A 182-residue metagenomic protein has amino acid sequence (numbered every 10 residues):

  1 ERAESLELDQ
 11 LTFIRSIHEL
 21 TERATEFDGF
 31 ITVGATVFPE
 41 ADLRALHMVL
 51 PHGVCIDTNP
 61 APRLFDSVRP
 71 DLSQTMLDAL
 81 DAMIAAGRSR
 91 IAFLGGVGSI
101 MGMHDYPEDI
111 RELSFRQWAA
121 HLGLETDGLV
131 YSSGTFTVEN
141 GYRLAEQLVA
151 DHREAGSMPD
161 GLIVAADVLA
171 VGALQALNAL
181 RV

Functional and structural regions predicted by a protein language model:
E1-T12, S16-I31, E40-V182: Bacterial carbohydrate/catabolite-sensing allosteric modules
V37: PG/GG-rich flexible active-site loop of Rossmann-like NAD(P)H-dependent oxidoreductases, especially the SDR superfamily
